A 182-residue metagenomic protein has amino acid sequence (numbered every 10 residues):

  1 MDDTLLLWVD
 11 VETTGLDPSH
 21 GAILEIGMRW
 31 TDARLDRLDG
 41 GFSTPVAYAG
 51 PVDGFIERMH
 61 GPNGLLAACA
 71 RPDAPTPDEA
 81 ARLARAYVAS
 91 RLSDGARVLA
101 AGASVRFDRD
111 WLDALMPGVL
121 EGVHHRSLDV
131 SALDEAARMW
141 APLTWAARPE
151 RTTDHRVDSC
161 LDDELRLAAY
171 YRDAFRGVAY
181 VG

Functional and structural regions predicted by a protein language model:
D2, D108, A137-W140: Short, motif-level signal for alpha-helix interfacial/capping segments enriched in acidic residues and aromatics/proline
D2-L7, E12-G102, P149-R151: Conserved non-catalytic scaffold segment of RNase H-like nuclease domains
W8, D39, Y87, L115 (+3 more regions): Tryptophan-centric aromatic hotspots in well-structured domains and transmembrane helices
D10-E12, D32, D108, D129 (+1 more regions): Acidic active-site catalytic centers that drive phospho-/nucleotidyl reactions and related ester hydrolyses
A47-G61, L128-L165: Active-site-proximal helix-loop-helix substrate-binding element of RNase H-like nuclease domains
L92, F107-H125: Substrate-recognition/cap helix-loop segment adjacent to the acidic, metal-dependent catalytic center of Asp-based
L99-R106, D110-W111, L115, L143-G182: Acidic, Mg2+-coordinating catalytic module of metal-dependent nucleases/exonucleases that use a two-metal-ion mechanism
